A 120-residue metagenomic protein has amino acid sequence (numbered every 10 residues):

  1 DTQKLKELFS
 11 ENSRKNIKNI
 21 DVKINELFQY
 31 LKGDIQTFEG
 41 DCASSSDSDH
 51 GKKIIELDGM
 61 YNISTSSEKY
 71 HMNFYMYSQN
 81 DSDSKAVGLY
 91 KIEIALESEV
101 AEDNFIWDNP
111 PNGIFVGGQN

Functional and structural regions predicted by a protein language model:
D1-T2: N-terminal alpha-helical signal peptides/signal-anchor transmembrane segments
K6-Y61: Short solvent-exposed beta->alpha transition segments
S44-N120: Exposed beta-sheet edge and beta->alpha loop/turn motif
